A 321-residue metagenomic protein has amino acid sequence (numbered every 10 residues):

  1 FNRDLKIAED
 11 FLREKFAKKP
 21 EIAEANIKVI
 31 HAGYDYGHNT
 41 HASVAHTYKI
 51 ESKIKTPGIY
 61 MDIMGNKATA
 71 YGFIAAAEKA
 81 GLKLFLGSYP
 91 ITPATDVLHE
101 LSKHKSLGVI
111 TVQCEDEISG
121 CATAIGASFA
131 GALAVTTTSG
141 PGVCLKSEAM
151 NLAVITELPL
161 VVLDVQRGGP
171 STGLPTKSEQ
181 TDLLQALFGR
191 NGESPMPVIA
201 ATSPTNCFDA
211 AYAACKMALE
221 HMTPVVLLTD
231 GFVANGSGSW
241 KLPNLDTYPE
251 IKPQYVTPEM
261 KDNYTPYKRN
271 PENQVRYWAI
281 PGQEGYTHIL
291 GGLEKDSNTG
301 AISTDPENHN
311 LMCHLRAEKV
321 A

Functional and structural regions predicted by a protein language model:
F1-R3: Hydrophobic alpha-helical hairpins/lids featuring a short glycine-rich hinge
K6-G189, S194-M196, A200-A201: Thiamine diphosphate
K19, T40-H41, N206, N244 (+1 more regions): Serine/threonine-rich low-complexity intrinsically disordered regions
P20, G169-S171, N206, A234-S237: Short, well-ordered, mixed-charge alpha-helical segments that flank or form enzyme active sites
I54-K55, D62-G72, A80, A210 (+1 more regions): Flexible, low-complexity linker and terminal segments
E193-K216: Active-site/ligand-binding-proximal alpha/beta "capping" segment
